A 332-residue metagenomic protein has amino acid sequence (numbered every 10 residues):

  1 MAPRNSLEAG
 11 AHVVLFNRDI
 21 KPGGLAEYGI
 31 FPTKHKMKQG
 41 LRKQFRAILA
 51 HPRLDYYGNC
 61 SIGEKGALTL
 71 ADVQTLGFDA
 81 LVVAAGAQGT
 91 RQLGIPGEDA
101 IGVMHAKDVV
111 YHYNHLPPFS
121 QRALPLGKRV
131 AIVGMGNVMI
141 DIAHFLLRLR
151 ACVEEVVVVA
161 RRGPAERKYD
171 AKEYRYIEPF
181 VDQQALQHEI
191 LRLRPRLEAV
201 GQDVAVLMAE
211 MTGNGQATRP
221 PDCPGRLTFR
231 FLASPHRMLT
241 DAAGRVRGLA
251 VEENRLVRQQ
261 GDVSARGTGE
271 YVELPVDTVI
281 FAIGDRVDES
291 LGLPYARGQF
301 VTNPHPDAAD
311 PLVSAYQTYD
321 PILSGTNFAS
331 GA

Functional and structural regions predicted by a protein language model:
A2, E8-V14, Y57: Structural/interface elements that position substrates and couple domains in central-metabolism enzymes
G10-R18, P22, Y28-G29, M37-K38 (+6 more regions): Dinucleotide-binding/catalytic capping subdomain of oxidoreductase cores
Q44-E98, G102-V103, P221, T228 (+1 more regions): Feature captures the FAD/FMN-dependent oxidoreductase FAD-binding
Q74-A80, P125, G267-D277: Core beta-strand elements of the Rossmann-like FAD/NAD(P) dinucleotide-binding domain in flavoenzyme oxidoreductases
F78-A80, A84-R91, N254, V276-E289: Glycine-/small-residue-rich beta->alpha transition segments that form the dinucleotide
A84-A85, D99, A106, V133 (+3 more regions): Short, well-ordered coil/turn residues at beta-beta hairpins and beta-strand->alpha-helix junctions within
G89-R150, V301-D320: Glycine-rich dinucleotide-binding loop and its adjacent helix/turn
H144, R148, V153-E154, P321-A332: Internal hydrophobic alpha-helix adjacent to the cofactor/substrate pocket in enzyme cavities
